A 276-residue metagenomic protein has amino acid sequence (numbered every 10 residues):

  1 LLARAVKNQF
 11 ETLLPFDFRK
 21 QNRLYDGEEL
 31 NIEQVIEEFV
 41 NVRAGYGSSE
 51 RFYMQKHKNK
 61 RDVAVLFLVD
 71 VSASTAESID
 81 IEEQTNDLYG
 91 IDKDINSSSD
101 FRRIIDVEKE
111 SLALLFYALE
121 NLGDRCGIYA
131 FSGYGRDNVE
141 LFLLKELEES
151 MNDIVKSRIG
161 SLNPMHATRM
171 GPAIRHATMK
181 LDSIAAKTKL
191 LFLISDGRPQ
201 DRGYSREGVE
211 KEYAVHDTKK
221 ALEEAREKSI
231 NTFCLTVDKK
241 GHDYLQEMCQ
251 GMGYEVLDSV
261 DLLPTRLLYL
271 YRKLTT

Functional and structural regions predicted by a protein language model:
L1-V65: Acidic/polar low-complexity segments with low predicted structural confidence
M54-N59, L181-I184, E224: Replace "in large, NTP-powered and nucleic-acid-processing enzymes" with "in large, NTP-powered factors and other
R61-L68, S72-G90, I95, D124-L162: Metal-dependent catalytic core segments for phosphate chemistry
A64, T188-F192: Structural motif
T75-C126, A177, A214-V215: …and closely analogous acidic/polar surface helices at protein-protein or active-site interfaces in A-domain-like
D137-V139, L143-K189, P199, T236-K239 (+1 more regions): Von Willebrand factor
S161-M165, T178, G197-Q246: VWA/integrin I-like adhesion module and closely mimicked acidic/polar interface patches used
G251-T276: C-terminal helix of von Willebrand factor
